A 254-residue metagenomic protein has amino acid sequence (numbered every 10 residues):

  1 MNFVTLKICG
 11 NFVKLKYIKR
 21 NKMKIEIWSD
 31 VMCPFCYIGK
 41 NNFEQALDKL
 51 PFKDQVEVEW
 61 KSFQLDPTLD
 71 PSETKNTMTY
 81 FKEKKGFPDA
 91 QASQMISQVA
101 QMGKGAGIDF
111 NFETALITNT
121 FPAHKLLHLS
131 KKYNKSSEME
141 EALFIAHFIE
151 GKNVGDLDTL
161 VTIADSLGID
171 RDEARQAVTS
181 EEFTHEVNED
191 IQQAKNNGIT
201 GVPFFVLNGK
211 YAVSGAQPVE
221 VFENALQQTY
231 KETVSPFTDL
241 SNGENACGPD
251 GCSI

Functional and structural regions predicted by a protein language model:
M1, T5-L6: Cationic, amphipathic, low-complexity segments that mediate targeting or membrane/lipid association
R20-M23: Absolute protein N-terminus
I25-I27, F35-F52, L127-I254: C-terminal cap of thioredoxin/glutaredoxin-like
D30, A100, V202: Residues immediately within or flanking Cys/His clusters that coordinate Zn2+ in small zinc-binding modules
N41-H147, C252: Structural alpha/beta surface segment adjacent to cysteine/selenocysteine redox centers across thiol/disulfide enzymes
